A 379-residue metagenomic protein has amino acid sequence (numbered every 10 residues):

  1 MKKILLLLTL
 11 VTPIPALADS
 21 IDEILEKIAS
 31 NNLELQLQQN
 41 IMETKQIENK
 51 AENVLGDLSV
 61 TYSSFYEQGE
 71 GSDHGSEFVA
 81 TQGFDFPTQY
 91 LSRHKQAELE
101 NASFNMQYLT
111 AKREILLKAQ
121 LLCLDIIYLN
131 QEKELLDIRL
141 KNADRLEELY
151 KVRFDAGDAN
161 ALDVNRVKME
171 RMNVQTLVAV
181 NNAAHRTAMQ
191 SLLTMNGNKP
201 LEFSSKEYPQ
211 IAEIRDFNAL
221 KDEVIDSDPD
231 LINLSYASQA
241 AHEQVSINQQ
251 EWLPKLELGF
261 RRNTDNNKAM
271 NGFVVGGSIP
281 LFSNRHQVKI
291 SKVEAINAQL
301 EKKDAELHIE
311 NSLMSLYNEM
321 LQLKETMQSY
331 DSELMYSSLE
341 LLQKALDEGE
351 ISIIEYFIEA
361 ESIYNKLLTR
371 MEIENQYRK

Functional and structural regions predicted by a protein language model:
K2-K3, E114-S227, L316-L323, I363 (+1 more regions): Periplasmic alpha-helical coiled-coil/stalk elements that build and connect Gram-negative outer-membrane
I4-P13: Sec-dependent N-terminal signal peptides
L17-S59, F84, S92, E98 (+4 more regions): Bacterial Sec-pathway N-terminal export signals of envelope proteins
I28, A80, I126, L192 (+4 more regions): Hydrophobic/aromatic residues within transmembrane alpha-helices of membrane transport systems, especially the TMDs
S30, F86-Q89, E114, L135 (+6 more regions): Alpha-helical structural elements of signaling/regulatory helical domains
L35-E52, A111-I138, R145-E147, V152 (+4 more regions): Amphipathic alpha-helical coiled-coil segments
L58-A111, I232, Y236-Q244, Q249-E306: Small/polar-residue-enriched beta-strand and adjacent coil segments characteristic of outer-membrane beta-barrel
H94, E98, A161-E170, K292 (+1 more regions): Short, charged, amphipathic alpha-helical segments
